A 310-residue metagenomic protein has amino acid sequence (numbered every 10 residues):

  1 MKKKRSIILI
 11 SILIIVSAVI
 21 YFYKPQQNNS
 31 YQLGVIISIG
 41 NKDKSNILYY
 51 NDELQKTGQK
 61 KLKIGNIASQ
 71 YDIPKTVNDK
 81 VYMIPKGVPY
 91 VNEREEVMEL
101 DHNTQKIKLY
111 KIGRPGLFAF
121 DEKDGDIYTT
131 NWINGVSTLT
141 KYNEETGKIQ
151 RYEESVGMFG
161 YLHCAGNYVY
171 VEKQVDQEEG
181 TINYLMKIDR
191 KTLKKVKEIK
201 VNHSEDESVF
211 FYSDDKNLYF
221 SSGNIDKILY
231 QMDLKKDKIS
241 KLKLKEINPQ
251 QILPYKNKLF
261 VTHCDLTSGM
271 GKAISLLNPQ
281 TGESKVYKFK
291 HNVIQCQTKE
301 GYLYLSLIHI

Functional and structural regions predicted by a protein language model:
M1-L13: N-terminal Sec-pathway targeting helices
Y23-K63: An edge-strand/N-cap motif at the start of beta-rich repeat modules
I37-S38, M83, T129, V171 (+3 more regions): Residue position within the beta-strands of beta-propeller blades
D43-L48, Y90-M98, G135-T140, E178-M186 (+2 more regions): Structural motif
T57-G65, T104-K111, G147-E154, K194-V201 (+2 more regions): A short beta-strand motif characteristic of beta-propeller blades
I67-T76, G113-K123, V156-G166, H203-S213 (+2 more regions): Repeated scaffold domains used in trafficking and secretory/extracellular systems, primarily beta-propellers
Y152-Y230: Solenoidal tandem-repeat scaffolds enriched in leucines and small polar residues
I308-I310: Conserved small/polar residues in nucleotide/adenosyl-binding loops
